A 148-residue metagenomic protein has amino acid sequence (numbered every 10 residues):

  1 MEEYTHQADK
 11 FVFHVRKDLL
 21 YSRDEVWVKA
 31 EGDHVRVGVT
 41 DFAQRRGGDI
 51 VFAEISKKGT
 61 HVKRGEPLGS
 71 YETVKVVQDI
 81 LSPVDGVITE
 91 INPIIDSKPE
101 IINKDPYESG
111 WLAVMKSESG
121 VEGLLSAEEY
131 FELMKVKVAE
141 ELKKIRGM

Functional and structural regions predicted by a protein language model:
M1-K58, I91-M148: Non-catalytic terminal segments and appended small domains
L19-S22, D79-V87: Short coil-to-beta-strand transition motifs
E54-K63, G86: Acidic, glycine-anchored pre-beta loop/turn
G59-Y71, M115: A structural signal for short beta-strand/turn segments enriched in small hydrophobics and glycine
P67, V87-E90: Generic beta-strand or strand-like secondary-structure segments
E72-L81, K98-I101: Short, Lys/Arg- and Gly-enriched loop/turn segments at beta-strand edges
